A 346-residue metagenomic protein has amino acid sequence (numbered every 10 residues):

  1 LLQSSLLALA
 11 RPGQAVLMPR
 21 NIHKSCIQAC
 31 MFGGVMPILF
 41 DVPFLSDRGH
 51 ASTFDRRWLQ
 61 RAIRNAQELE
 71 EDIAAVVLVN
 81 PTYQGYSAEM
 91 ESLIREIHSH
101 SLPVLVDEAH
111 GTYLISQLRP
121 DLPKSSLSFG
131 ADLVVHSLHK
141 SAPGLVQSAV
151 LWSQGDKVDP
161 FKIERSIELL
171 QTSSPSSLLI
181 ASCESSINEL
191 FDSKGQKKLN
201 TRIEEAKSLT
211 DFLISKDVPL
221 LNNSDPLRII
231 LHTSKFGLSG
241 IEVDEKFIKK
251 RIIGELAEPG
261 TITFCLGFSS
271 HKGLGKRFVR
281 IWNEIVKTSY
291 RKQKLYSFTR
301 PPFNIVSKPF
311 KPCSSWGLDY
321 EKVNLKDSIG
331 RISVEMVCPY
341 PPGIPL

Functional and structural regions predicted by a protein language model:
L1-P219: Conserved PLP-enzyme active-site core in the AAT-like
D211-P345: Conserved C-terminal alpha-helix-loop-beta "cap" of PLP-dependent enzymes that closes/shapes the active-site mouth
